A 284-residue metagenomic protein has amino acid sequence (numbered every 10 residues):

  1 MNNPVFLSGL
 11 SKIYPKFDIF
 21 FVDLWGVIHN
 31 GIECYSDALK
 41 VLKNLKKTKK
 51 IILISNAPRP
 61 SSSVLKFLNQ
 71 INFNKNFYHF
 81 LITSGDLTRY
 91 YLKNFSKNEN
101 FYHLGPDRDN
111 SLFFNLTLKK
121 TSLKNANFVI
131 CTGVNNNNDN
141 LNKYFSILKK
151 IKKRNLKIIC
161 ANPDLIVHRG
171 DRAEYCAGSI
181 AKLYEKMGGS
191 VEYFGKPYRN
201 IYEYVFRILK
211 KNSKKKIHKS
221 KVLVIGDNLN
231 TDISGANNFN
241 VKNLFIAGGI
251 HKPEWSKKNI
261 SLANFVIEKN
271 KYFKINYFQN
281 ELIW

Functional and structural regions predicted by a protein language model:
M1-V22, N30-K40, N44, K66-H79 (+2 more regions): Asp-based, Mg2+/Mn2+-dependent phosphohydrolase catalytic module
G26: Receiver (REC) domain active-site loop signature in two-component systems and cognate sites in sensor histidine kinases
K50: N-terminal phosphate-binding loop and flanking beta/alpha elements of the actin-like ATPase fold
A57-S61: Canonical radical SAM enzyme core domain
T83-G85: Polytopic endomembrane small-metabolite transporters, centered on the Drug/Metabolite Transporter
